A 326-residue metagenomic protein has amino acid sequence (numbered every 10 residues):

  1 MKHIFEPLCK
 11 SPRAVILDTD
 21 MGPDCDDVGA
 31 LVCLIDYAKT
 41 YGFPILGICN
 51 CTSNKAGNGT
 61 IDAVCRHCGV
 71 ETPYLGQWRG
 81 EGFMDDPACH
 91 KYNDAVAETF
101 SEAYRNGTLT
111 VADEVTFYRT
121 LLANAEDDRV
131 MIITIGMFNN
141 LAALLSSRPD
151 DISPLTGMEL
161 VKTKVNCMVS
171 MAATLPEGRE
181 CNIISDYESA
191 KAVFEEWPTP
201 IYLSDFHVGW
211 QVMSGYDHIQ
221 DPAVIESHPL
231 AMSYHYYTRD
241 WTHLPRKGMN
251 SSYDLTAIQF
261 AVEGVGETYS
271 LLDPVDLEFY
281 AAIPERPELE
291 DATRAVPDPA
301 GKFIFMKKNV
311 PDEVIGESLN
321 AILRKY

Functional and structural regions predicted by a protein language model:
M1-P12, L17, A56-A125, M306-P311 (+1 more regions): Metal-dependent C-N hydrolase catalytic cores
K2-R13, C33-P44, I184-E195, T199-Y326: Conformational coupling and interaction surfaces
H3-G59, Y104-Q211, Y216: Active-site histidine-anchored catalytic micro-motif
N54-D62, N166-S170, T174-P176, D276-D298: Short, mixed-charge aromatic SLiMs
I61-V64, P154-M158, P245, E290-A292: Intrinsically disordered, low-complexity boundary segments flanking structured domains
G76, V169, Q259: Residues in well-ordered beta-strands of folded domains
P87-E98, E180-S185, H218-Q220: Short, surface-exposed amphipathic charged segments that create phosphate/polyanion-binding patches used for binding
C89-F100, D150-P154, I283-R294: Charged, glycine/proline-rich intrinsically disordered loops and linkers
